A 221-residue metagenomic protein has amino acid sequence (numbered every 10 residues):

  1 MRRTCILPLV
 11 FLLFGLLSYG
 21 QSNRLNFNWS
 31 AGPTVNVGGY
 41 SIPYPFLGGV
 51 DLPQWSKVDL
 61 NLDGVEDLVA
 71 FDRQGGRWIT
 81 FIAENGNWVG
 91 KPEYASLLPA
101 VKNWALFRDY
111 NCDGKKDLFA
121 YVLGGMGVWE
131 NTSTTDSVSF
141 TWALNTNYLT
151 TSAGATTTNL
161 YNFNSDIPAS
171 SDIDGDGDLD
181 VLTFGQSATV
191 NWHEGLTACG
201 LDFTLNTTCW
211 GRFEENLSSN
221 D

Functional and structural regions predicted by a protein language model:
M1-L25: Bacterial Sec-dependent N-terminal signal peptides
Q21-D221: Beta-propeller-forming repeat regions
